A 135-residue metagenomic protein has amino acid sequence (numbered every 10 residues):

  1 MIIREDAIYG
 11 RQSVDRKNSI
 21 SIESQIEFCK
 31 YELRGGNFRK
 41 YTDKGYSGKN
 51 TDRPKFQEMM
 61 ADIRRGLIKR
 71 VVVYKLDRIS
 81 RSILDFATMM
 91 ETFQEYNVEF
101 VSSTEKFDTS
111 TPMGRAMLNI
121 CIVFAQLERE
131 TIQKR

Functional and structural regions predicted by a protein language model:
M1-R135: Short, structured surface patches at the beginning of a domain
